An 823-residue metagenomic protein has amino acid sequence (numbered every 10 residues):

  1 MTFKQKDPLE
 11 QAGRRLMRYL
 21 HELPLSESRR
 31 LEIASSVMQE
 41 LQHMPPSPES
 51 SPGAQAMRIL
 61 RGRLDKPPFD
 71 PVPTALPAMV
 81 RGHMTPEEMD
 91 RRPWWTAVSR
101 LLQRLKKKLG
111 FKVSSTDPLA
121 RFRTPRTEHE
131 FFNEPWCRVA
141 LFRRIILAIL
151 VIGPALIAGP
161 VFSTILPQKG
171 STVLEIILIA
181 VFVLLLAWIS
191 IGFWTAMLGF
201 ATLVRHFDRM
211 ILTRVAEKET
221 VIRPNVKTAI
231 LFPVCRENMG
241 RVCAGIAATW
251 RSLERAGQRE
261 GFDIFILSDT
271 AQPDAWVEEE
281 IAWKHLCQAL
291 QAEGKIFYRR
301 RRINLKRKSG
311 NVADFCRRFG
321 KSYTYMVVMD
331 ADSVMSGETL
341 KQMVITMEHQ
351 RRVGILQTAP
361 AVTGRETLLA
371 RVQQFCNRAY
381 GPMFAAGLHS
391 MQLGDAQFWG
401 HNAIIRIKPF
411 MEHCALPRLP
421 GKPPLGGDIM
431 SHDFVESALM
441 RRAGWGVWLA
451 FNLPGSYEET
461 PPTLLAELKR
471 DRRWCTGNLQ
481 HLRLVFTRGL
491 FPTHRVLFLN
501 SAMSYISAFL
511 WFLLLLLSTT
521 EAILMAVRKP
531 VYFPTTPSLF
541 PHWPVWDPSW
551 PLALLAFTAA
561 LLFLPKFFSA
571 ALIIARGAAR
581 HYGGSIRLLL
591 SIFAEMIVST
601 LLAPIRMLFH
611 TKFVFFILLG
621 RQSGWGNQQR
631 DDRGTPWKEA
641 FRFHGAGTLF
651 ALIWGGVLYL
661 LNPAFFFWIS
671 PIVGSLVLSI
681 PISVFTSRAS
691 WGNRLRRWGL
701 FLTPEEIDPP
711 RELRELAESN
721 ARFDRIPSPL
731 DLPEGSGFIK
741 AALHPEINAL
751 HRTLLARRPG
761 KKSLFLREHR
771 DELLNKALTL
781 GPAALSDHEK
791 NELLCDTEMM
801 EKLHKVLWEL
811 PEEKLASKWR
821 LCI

Functional and structural regions predicted by a protein language model:
M1-R18, S28: A short, charge-rich alpha-helical start-of-domain segment used by transcription regulators
E27-M44, P52: Conserved RNAP core-binding helix
S28, A216-G257, T600-K612, P710-T753: Acidic, Ser/Thr-rich low-complexity segments on the non-lumenal side of membrane proteins
L76-P118, R442-R473, V598, I605 (+1 more regions): Short, non-transmembrane cytosolic segments of multipass membrane proteins
E88-I222, L497-Y532, L562, S569 (+3 more regions): N-terminal membrane-anchoring/stem segments of glycan-assembly enzymes
K108-V151, P167-I176, R205, R209-A216 (+3 more regions): Basic/Trp-rich segment in TM-proximal cytosolic loops or flexible interdomain/linker regions
W194-M197, A201-G489: Internal catalytic domains of large membrane-associated glycosyltransferases
Q629, R633, W637-I823: C-terminal amphipathic alpha-helical interaction region
